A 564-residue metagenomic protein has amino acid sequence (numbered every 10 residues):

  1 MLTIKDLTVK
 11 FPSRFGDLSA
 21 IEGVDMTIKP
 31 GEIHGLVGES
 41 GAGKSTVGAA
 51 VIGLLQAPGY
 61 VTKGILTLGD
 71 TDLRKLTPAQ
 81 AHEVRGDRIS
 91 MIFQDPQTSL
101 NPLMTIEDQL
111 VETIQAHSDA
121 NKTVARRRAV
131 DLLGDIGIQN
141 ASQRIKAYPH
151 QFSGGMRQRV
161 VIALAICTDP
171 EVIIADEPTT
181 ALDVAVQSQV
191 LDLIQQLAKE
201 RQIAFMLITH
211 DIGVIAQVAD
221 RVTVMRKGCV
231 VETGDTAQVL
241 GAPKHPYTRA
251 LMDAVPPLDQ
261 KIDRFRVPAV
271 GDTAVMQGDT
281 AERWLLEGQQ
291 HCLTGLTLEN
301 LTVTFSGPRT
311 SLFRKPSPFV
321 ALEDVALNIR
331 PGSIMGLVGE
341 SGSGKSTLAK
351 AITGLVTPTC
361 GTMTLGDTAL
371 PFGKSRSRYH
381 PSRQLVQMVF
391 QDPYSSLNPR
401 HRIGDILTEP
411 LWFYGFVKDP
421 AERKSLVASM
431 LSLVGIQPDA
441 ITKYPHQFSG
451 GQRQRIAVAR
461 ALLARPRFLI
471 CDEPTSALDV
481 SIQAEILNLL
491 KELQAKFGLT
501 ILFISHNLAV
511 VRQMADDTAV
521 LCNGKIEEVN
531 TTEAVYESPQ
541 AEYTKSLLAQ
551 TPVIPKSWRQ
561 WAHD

Functional and structural regions predicted by a protein language model:
Y60-D72, G361-F372, S382: Conserved ABC transporter NBD signature motif
D72, V124-Q143, A421-D439, A549: Conserved ABC ATPase "signature" region
L73-S90, D108, A116, Q238-P243 (+5 more regions): ABC ATPase NBD coupling module
Q139-Q143, T236-T297, S306-F313, T532-D564: Short catalytic/signature loops enriched in Gly
C167-E171, L463-R467: A short, proline-enriched helix->beta-strand linker immediately N-terminal to the Walker B motif in ABC-type P-loop
